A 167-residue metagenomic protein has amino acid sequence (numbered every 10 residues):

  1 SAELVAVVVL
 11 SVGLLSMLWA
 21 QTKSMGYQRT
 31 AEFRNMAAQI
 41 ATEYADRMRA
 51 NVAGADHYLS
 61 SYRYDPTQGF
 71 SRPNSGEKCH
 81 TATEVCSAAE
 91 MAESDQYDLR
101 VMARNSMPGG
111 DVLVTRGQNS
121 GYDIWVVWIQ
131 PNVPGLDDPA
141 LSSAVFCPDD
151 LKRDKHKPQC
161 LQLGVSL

Functional and structural regions predicted by a protein language model:
S1-Q21, F33: N-terminal single-pass transmembrane signal-anchor helix
V5, R29-L167: Flexible, low-complexity segments enriched in proline/glycine/serine and punctuated by aromatic residues
Q21-R29: Short helix/strand-bridging catalytic loops that position acidic/His residues to coordinate divalent metals and engage
